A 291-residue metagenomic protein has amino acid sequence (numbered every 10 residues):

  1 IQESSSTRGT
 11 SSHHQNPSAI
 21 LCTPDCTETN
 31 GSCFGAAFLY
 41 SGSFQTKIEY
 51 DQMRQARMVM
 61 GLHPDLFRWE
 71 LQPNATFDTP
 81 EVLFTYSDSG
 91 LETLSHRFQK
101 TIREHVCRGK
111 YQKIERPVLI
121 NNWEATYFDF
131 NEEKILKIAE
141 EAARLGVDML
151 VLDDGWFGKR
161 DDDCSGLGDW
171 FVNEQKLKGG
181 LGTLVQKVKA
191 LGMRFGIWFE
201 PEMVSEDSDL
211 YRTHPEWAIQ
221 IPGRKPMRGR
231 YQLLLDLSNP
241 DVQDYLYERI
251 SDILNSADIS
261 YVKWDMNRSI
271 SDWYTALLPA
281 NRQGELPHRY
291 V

Functional and structural regions predicted by a protein language model:
I1-I102: N-terminal accessory beta-strand-rich subdomains and adjacent acidic, glycine-rich linkers that precede catalytic cores
S18, C22-F44, Y86-K110, V118 (+3 more regions): Glycine-rich, aromatic-flanked loop segments that form ligand/cofactor-binding clefts across common enzyme folds
R54, L71, D78-L83, N122-W123 (+3 more regions): Catalytic cores of glycan-processing enzymes that make or break glycosidic bonds
Y111-Y127: Glycine- and charge-enriched low-complexity intrinsically disordered segments
I114-E115, L145-D154, I259-M266, I270-S271: Short coil-to-beta-strand
T126-R212, D244-E248, R289-V291: Aromatic- and glycine-enriched glycan-recognition loops and surfaces that form the carbohydrate-binding subsites
N173-A190, Y211-V291: Active-site neighborhood of glycoside hydrolase catalytic domains
